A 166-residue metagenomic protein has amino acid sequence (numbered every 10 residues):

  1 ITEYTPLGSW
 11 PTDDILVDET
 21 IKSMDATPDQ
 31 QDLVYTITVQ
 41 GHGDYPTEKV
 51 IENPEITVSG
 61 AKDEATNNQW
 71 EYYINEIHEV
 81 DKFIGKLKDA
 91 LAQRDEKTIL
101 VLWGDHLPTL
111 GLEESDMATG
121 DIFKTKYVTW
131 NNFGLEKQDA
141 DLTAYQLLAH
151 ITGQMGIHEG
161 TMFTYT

Functional and structural regions predicted by a protein language model:
I1-T166: Solvent-exposed soluble domains appended to multi-pass membrane proteins
